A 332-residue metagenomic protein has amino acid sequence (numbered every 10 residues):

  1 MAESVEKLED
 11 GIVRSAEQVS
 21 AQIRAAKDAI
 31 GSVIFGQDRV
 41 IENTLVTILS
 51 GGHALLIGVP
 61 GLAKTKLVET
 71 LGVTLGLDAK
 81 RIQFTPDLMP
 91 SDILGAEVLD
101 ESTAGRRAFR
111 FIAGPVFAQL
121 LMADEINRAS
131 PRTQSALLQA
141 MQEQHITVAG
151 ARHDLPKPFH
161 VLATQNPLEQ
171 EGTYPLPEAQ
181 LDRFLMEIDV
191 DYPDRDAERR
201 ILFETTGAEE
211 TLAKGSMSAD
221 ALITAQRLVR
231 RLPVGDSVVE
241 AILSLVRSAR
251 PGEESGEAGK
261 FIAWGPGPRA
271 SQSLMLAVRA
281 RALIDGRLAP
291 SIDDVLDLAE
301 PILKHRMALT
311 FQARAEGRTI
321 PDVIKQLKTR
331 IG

Functional and structural regions predicted by a protein language model:
M1-V13, E17, E253-G332: C-terminal engagement/docking regions of AAA+ P-loop ATPases
I12-S20, V33, T173, E187-A258 (+4 more regions): Conserved C-terminal "switch" segment of AAA+ ATPases
S15-V59: Pre-Walker A (pre-P-loop) alpha-helix and adjacent loop at the N terminus of AAA/AAA+ ATPase modules, a conserved
N43-V46, D100-M122: Conserved alpha-helical scaffold flanking the Walker A/P-loop in AAA+ ATPase domains
I48-P86: Walker A/P-loop
V59, I93, T164: P-loop (Walker A) phosphate-binding loop of NTP-binding proteins
D100-A104, A129, T133, M141-L232 (+1 more regions): Canonical AAA+ ATPase core
D124-E125, A136: Walker B catalytic acidic pair
